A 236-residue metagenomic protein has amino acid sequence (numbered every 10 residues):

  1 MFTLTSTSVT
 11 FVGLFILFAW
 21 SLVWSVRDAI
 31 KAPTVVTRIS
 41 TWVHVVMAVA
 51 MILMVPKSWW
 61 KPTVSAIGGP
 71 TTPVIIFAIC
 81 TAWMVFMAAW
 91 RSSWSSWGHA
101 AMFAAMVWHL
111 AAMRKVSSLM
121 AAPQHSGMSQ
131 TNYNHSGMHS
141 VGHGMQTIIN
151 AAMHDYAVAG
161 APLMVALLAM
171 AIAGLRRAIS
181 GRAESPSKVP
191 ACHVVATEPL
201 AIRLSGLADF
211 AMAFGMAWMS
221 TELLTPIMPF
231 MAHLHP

Functional and structural regions predicted by a protein language model:
M1-P236: Alpha-helical membrane segments of multi-pass proteins
